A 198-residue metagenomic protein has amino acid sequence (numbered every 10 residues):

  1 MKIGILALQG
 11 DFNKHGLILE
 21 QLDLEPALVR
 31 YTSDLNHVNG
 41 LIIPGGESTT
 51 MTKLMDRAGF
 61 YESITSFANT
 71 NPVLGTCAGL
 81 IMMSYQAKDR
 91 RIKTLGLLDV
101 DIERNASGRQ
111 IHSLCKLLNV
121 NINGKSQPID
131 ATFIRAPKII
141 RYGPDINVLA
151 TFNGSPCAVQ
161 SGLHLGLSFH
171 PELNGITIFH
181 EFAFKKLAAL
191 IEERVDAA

Functional and structural regions predicted by a protein language model:
M1-K2, S126-I129, V159-L165: Beta-strand-turn-beta hairpins that frame and shape the catalytic cleft of phosphate-ester-processing enzymes
M1-R57, S63-S66, P72, T177-E181 (+1 more regions): N-terminal beta1-alpha1 cap of cysteine-dependent amidohydrolase-like domains
G10, R135-A198: C-terminal and late-domain segments of enzyme folds
E25-A27, D130, N147, L165: Conserved beta-strand segments of alpha/beta enzyme cores
I43, G75, L167: Redox-cofactor binding/interface segments in oxidoreductases and associated redox assembly factors
S48-N119: Cysteine-nucleophile active-site neighborhood
D89-S155: Pocket-forming structural segment of enzyme catalytic cores
